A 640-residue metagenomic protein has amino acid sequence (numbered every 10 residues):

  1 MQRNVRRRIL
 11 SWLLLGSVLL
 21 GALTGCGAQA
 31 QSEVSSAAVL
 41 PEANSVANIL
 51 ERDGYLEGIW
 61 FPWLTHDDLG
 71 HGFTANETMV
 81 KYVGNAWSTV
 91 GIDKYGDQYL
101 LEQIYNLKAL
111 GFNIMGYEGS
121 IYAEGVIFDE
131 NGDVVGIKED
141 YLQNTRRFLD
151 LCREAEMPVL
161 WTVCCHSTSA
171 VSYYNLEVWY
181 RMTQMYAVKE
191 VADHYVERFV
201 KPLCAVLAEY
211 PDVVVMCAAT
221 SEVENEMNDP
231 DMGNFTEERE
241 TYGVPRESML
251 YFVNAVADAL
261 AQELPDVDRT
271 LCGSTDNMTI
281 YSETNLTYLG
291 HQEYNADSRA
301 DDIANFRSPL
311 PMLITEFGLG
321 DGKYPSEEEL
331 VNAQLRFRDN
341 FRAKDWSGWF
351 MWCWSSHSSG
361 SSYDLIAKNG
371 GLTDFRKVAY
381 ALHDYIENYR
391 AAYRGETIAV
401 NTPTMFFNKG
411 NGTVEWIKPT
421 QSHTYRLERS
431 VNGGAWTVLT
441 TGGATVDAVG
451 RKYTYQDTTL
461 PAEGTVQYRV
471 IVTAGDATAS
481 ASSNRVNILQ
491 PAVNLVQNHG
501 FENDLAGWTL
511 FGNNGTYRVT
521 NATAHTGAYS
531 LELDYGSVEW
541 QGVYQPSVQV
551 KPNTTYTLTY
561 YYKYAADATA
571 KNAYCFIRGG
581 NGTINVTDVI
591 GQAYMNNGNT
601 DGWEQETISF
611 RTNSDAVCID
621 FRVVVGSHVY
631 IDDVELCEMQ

Functional and structural regions predicted by a protein language model:
S45-L286: Active-site mouth of glycoside hydrolases
D150, F501, L531, G542-A573 (+2 more regions): Extra-cytoplasmic beta-strand recognition segments
L313-R394: Substrate-binding cleft of secreted/luminal carbohydrate-active enzymes
Y393-T420, A479-Q490: Pro/Thr/Ser/Gly-rich low-complexity, intrinsically disordered linker/stalk tracts
Q490-G512, Q640: Extracellular carbohydrate-recognition regions
E502-D534, V538: Extracellular glycan-recognition surfaces and repeat-rich motifs
W540, G602, R622-E638: Extracellular carbohydrate recognition
I584-A616: Extracellular carbohydrate recognition and processing domains and analogous Trp-centered ligand-binding platforms
